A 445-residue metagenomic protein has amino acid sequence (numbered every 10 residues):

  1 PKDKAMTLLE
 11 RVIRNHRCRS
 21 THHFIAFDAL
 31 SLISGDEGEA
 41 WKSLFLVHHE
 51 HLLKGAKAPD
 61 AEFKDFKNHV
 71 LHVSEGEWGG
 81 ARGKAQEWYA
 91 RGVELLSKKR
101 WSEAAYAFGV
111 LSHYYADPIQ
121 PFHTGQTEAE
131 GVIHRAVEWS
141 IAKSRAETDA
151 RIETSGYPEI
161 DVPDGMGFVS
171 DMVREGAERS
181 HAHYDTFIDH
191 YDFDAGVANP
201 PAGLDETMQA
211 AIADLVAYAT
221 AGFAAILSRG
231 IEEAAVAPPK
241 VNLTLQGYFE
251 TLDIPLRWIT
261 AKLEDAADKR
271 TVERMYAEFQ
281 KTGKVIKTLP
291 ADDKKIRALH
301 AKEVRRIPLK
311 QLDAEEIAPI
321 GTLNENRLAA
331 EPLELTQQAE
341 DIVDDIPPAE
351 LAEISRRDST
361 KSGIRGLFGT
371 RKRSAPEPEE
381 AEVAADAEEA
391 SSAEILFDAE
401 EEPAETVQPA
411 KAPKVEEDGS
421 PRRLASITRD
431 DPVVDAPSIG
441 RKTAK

Functional and structural regions predicted by a protein language model:
K2-K99, E103-Y106, T124-L204, Q209-A217 (+7 more regions): N-terminal, motif-rich segments that launch catalysis or mediate targeting to/interaction with membranes, typified by
A104, D386-A387: Homeobox/homeodomain signature
V110, A217, A221-A224: Generic structural signal for well-ordered, non-transmembrane alpha-helical segments in soluble/cytosolic regions
H113: Divalent metal-coordination and catalytic microenvironments
A116-Q120: Short active-site segment of divalent metal-dependent hydrolases/proteases that encodes the spacing between
A235-K240: N-terminal, non-catalytic alpha-helical interaction modules of very large eukaryotic scaffold proteins
T336, D341-K372, P376-E379, A387-K445: Intrinsically disordered, compositionally biased tail regions
